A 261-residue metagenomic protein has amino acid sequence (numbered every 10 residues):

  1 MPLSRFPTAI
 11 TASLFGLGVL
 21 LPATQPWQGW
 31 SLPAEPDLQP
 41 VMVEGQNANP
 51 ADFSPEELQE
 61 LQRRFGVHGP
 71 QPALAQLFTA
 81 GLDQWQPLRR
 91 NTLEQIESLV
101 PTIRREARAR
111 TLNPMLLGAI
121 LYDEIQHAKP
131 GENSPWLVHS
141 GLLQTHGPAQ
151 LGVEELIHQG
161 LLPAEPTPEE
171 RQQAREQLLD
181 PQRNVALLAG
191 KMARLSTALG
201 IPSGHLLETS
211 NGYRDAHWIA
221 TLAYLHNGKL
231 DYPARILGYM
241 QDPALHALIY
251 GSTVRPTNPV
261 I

Functional and structural regions predicted by a protein language model:
M1-D83, G251-I261: N-terminal secretory targeting signals
L32, Q62-I261: Catalytic glycan-binding domains that act on GlcNAc-containing polysaccharides
